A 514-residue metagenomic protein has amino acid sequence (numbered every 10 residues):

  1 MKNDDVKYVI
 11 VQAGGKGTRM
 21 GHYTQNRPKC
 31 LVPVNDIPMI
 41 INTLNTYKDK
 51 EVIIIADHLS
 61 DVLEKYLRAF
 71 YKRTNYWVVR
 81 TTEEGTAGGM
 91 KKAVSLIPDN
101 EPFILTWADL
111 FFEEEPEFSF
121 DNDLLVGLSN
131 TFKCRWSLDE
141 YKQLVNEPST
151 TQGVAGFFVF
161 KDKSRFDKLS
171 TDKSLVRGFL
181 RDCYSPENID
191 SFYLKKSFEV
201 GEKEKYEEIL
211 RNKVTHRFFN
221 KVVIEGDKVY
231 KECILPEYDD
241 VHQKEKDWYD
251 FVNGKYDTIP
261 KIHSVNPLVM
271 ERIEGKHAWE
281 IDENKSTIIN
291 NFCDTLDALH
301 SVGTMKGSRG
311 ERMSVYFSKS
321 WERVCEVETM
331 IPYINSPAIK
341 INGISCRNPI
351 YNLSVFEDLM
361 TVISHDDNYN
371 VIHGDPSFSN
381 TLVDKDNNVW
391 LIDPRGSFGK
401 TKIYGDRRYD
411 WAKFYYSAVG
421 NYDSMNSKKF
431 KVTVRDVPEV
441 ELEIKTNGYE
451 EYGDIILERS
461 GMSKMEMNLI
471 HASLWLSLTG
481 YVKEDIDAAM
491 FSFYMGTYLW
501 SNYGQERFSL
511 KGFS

Functional and structural regions predicted by a protein language model:
K2-L63: N-terminal glycine-rich phosphate-binding loop and ensuing alpha1 helix
L63-E64, R68-D139: Conserved beta-loop-beta/alpha segment of the NTase-like Rossmann-fold superfamily that binds/positions NTPs
S137-R211: Catalytic-core segments of class I nucleotidyltransferases/pyrophosphorylases that form NMP-activated intermediates
C183-Y184, I189, P267, T287-N291 (+3 more regions): Helix-rich C-terminal or lid/interface subdomains of diverse kinases
F218-D247, E271, A278-D282: ATP-binding glycine-rich loop module of kinase domains
V222, E357-G405: Active-site acidic catalytic loop and adjacent metal/ATP-binding pocket of ATP-dependent phosphoryl transfer enzymes
F251-T258, A278-N342, R347-D366, I372 (+1 more regions): Conserved kinase catalytic-core helix
K385-E441: Active-site Asp-x-Gly
